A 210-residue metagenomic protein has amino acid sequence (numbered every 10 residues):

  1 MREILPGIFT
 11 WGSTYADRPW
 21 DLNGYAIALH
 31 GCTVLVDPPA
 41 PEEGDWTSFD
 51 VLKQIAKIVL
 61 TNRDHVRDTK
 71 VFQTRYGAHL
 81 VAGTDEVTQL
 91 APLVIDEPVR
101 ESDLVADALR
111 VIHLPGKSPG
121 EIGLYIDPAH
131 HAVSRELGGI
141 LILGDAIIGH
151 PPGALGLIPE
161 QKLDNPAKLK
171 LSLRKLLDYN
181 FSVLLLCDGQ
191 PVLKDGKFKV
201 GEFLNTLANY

Functional and structural regions predicted by a protein language model:
M1-E3, A26: Short, exposed beta-strand/loop patches in secreted or surface proteins that constitute
E3, D17, T47-V51, A106 (+1 more regions): Structural motif
P6-F9, Y15-D17, C32-L35, P41 (+2 more regions): Metallo-beta-lactamase
T10-K57, L90-A91: Pre-active-site segment of Zn-dependent metallo-hydrolases
P19-D21, V99, S118: Residues that act as N-cap/strand-start positions at coil-to-secondary-structure junctions
N23-Y25, E101-D103, I122: Residue-level detector of beta-strand structural context in well-folded domains
A40-D107: Active-site HxH/HxHxD metal-binding segment of metal-dependent hydrolases
